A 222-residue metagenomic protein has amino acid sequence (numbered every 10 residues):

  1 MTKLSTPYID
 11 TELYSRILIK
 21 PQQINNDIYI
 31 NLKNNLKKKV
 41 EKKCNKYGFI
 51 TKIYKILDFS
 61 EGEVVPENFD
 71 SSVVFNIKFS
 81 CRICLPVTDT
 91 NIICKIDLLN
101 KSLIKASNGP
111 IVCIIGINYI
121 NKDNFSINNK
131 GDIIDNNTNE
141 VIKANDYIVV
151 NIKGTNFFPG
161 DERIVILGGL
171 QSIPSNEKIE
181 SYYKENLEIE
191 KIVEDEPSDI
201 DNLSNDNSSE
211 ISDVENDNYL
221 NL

Functional and structural regions predicted by a protein language model:
M1-L222: Single-stranded RNA-binding regions, centering on S1/OB-family and related RNA-binding modules
